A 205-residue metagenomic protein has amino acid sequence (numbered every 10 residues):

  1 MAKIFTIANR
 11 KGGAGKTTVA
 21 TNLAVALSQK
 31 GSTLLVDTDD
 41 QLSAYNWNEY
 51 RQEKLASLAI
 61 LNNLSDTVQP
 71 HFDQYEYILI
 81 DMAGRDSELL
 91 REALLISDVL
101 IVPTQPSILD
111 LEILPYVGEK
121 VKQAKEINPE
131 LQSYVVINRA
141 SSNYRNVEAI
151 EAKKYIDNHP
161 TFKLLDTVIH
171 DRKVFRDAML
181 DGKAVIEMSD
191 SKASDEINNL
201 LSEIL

Functional and structural regions predicted by a protein language model:
I4-R10, A14, T21-R91, I127 (+1 more regions): P-loop/Walker-type NTP enzyme "switch/lid" segment
L34-L35, I80, V102, V135-I137: Structural beta-sheet core signal
L89-I108: Inter-motif core of Ras-like GTPase G domains
Q105, Q132-V147, T167-R176: G-domain G4 guanine-recognition motif of GTPases
L114-E130: Conserved C-terminal guanine-recognition region of P-loop GTPase G domains, centered on the G4
K153-K183: Beta-strand-loop-alpha "switch" segments that mediate conformational coupling across diverse proteins
M179-S194: C-terminal boundary of histidine-terminating zinc-finger modules
